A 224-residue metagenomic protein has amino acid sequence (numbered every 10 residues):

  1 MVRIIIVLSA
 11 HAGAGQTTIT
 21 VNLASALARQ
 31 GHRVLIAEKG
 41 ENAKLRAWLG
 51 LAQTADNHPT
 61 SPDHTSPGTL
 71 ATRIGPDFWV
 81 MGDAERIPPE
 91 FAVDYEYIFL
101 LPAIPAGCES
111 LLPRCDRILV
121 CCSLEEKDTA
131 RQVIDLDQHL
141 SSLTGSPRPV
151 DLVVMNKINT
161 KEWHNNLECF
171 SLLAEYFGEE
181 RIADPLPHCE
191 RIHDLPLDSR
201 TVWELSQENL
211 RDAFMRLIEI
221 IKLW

Functional and structural regions predicted by a protein language model:
M1-I4, S141, G145, V150 (+2 more regions): Acidic-aromatic/histidine active-site loop/patch
S9-A14, R29, R33-E96, I104 (+1 more regions): P-loop/Walker-type NTP enzyme "switch/lid" segment
I19: Hydrophobic positions on the alpha1 helix immediately C-terminal to the Walker A/P-loop
A24, A28, L112: Gly/Ala-rich phosphate-binding loop of Rossmann-like dinucleotide-binding domains, activating on the conserved
G107-E126: Inter-motif core of Ras-like GTPase G domains
K127-D151: Anionic-ligand binding region
K157-W203: Beta-strand-loop-alpha "switch" segments that mediate conformational coupling across diverse proteins
S199-W224: NTP-binding/hydrolysis catalytic cores, primarily Walker-type P-loop NTPases
